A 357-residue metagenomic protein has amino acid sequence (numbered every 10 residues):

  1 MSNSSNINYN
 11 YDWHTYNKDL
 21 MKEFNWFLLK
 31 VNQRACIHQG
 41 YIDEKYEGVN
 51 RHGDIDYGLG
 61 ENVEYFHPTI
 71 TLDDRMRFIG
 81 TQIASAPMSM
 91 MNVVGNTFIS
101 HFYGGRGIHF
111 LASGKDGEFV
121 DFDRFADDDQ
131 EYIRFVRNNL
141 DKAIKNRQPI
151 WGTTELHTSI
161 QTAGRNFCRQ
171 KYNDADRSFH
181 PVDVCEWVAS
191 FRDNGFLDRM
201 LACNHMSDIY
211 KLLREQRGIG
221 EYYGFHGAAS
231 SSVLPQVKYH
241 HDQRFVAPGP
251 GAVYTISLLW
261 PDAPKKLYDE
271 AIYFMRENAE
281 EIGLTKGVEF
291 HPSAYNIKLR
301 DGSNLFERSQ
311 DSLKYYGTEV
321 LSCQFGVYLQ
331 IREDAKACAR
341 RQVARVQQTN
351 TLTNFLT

Functional and structural regions predicted by a protein language model:
M1-K171, F355: Structure-specific DNA junction-binding interface
S85-M90, L197, L201, K211-I219 (+3 more regions): Conserved aromatic-histidine-acidic binding/catalytic patches
M90-G95, M206, G224, P248-G249 (+1 more regions): Short runs of predominantly hydrophobic/aromatic residues within well-ordered alpha helices that form helix-helix
F98, F102-G107, R214, A228-Q236 (+1 more regions): Hydrophobic/aromatic-lined pockets within catalytic cores
S159-R217: Helix-hairpin-helix/helix-loop-helix acidic hairpins
I209-S231, A252: Helix-hairpin-helix
S232-G283: Phosphate-backbone recognition surface of nucleic-acid-processing proteins
P261-T357: A basic, often C-terminal nucleic-acid-binding module that engages the phosphate backbone, implemented in DNA
